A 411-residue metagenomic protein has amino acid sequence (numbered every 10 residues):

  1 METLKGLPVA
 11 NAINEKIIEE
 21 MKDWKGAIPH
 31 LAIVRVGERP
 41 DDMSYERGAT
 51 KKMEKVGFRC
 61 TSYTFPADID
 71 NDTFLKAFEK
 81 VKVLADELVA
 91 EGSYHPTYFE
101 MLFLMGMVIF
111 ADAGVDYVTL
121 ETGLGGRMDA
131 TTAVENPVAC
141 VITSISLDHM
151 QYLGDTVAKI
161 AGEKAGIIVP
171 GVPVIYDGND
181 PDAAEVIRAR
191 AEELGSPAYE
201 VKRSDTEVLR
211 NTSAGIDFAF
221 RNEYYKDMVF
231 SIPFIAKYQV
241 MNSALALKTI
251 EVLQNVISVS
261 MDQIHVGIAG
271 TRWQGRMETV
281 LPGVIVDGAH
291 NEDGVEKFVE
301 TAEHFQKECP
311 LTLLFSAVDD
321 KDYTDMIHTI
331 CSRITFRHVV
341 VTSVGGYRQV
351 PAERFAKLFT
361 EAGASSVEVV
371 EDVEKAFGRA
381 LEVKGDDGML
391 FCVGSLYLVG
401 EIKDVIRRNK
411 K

Functional and structural regions predicted by a protein language model:
M1-A27, Q151: Positively charged, low-complexity intrinsically disordered leader regions
I33-R35, Y63, P173-G178, L313-F315 (+1 more regions): Short internal beta-strands
V36-K55: Glycine-rich phosphate/diphosphate-binding loop of Rossmann-like nucleotide-binding domains
M53-P66, S366-E368: Short beta-strand elements in bilobed, periplasmic/extracellular small-molecule ligand-binding domains
A67-E135: ATP-dependent carboxylate-amine ligase catalytic core
L88-V89, G114-E121, P137, I142-V229 (+2 more regions): Acidic, Mg2+-coordinating active-site environments of NTP-dependent enzymes
Y117-L120, M128-V141, I145-D148, K159 (+1 more regions): Nucleotide phosphate-binding/pyrophosphate-handling subdomain across enzymes that bind or process nucleotide phosphates
D180-R190, G195, G283-V284, I327-M389: C-terminal helical cap/extension that packs against the catalytic core of soluble nucleotide-cofactor enzymes
